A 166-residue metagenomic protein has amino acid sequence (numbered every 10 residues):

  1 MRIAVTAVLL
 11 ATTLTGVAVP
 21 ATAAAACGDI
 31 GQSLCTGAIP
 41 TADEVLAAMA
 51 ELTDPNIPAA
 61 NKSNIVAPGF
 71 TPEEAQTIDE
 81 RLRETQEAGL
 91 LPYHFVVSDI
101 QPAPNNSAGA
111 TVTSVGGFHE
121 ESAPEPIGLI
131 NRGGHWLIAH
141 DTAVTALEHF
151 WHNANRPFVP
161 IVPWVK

Functional and structural regions predicted by a protein language model:
M1-D43: Juxtamembrane and targeting peptides
I3-T6, G31-L34, I39, R81-S122: Surface-exposed, charged secondary-structure patches
V8-T15, A48, A110, W136: Hydrophobic alpha-helical membrane segments, chiefly transmembrane helices and signal peptide h-regions, characterized
V19-A23, P58, E125: Generic detector of short, well-ordered, non-transmembrane alpha-helical segments enriched in hydrophobic residues
C27-R81: Core segments of small alpha/beta cavity-forming domains
G28-A38, H140-K166: Low-complexity, intrinsically disordered terminal/linker segments enriched in charged and Gly/Pro repeats
S63-P68, R83-E84, L91-V96, H152-V159: Short low-complexity stretches enriched in small and charged residues
V96-A154: Extracytosolic low-complexity repeat regions of secreted or lipid-anchored proteins
